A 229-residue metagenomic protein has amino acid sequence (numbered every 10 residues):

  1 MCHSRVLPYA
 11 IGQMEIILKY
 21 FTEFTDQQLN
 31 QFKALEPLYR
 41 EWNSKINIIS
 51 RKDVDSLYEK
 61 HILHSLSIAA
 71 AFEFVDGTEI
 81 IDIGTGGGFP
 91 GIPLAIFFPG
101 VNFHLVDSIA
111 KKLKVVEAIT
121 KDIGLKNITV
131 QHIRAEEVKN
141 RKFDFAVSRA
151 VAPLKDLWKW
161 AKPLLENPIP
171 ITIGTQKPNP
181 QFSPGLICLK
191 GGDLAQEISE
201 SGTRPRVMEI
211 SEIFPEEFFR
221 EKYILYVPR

Functional and structural regions predicted by a protein language model:
V6-D76, I81, K111-K114, A118-I128: Class I SAM-dependent transferase core
Y39, L94, K190, V227: Residue-level signal for inorganic ion chemistry
L66-S148, W158: Conserved SAM/SAH cofactor-binding pocket of Class I
F145-L164, C188: A short SAM/SAH-binding and catalytic strip from SAM-dependent methyltransferases
V151, Q176-P178, C188-D193: Short strand-turn motif at the edge of the Rossmann-like AdoMet-binding core
W158-S183: A short glycine-rich, Lys/Arg-flanked "PGG" loop and its adjoining helix->strand segment in the class I
G191-R229: Active-site capping/gating segments
